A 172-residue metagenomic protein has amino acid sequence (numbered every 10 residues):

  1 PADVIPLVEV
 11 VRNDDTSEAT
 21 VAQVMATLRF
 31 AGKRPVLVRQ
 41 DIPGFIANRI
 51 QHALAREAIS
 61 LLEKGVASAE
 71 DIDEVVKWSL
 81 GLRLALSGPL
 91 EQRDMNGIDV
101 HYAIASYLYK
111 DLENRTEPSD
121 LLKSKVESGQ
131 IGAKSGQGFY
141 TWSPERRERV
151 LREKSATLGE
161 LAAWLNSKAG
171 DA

Functional and structural regions predicted by a protein language model:
P1-N48: Rossmann-fold dinucleotide-binding core
D3-V4, L54-A55, H101: N-terminal alpha-helical segment
E9-R12, I59-S60, Y109: A broad detector of the eukaryotic-type serine/threonine protein kinase catalytic domain
D14-E18, F45, A53, T141 (+1 more regions): A broad, structure-centric signal for solvent-exposed, well-ordered loop/edge residues that line or flank functional
A19-A22, F30-Q40, K64, A69-A172: NAD(P)-dependent Rossmann-like dehydrogenase/reductase catalytic/cofactor-binding core
F30, Q51-E57: Structural/interface elements that position substrates and couple domains in central-metabolism enzymes
H52, L62-K64: AAA+ ATPase "lid" subdomain C-terminal helix
